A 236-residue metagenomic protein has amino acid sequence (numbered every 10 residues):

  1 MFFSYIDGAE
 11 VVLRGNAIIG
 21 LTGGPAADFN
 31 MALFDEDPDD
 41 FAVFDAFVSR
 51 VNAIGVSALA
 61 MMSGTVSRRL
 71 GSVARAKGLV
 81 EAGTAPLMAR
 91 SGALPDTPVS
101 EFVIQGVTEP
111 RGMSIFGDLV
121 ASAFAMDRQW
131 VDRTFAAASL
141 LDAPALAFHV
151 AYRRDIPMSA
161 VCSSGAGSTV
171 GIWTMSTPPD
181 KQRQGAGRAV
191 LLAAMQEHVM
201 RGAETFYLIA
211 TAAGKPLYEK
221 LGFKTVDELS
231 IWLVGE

Functional and structural regions predicted by a protein language model:
M1-N52, S67: N-terminal charged segments
S4-E10, G55-S57, A82-A85, L140-V150 (+2 more regions): A short helix-loop-beta-strand connector motif used in the catalytic cores of GNAT acetyltransferases and, in some
E10-R14, S63, R69-K77, A145-V161: Conserved beta-hairpin
P25-M31, A82, S164-W173, Q182: A conserved beta-turn-beta hairpin within the catalytic core of GNAT-like acetyltransferases that forms part
D37-R111, A210, W232-V234: Acyl-donor-binding surface of acyltransferase catalytic domains
D40-V48, T174-P179, R183-M200, K220: Conserved acetyl-CoA-binding loop-helix of GNAT-fold acetyltransferases
A74, Y218, F223: Conserved active-site tyrosine of GNAT-family acetyltransferases
Q129-P178: A conserved beta-strand-loop-helix scaffold within acyl/acetyltransferase catalytic domains
